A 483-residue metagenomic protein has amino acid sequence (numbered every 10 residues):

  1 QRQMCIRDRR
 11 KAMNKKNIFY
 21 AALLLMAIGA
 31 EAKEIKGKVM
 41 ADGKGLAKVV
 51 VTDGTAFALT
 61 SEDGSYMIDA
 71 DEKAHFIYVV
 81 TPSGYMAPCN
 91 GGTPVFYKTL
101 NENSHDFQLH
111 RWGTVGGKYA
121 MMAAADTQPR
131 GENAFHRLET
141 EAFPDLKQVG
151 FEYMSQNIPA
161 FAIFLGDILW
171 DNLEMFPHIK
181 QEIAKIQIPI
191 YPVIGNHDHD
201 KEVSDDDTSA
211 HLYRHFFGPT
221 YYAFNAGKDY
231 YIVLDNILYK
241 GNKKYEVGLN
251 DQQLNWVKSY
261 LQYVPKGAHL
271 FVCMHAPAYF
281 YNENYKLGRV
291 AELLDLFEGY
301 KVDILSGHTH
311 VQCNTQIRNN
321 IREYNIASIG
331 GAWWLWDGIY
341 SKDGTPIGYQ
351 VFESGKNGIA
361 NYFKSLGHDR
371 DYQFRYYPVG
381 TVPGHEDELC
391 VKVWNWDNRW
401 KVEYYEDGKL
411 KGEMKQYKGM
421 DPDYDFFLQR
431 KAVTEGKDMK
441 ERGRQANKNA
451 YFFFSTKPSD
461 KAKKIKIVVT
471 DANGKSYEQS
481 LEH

Functional and structural regions predicted by a protein language model:
Q1-I6: Short, small-residue-biased leader/transition segments that mark boundaries at the very start of proteins
K33-K36, M40-T55: Short, ordered, surface-exposed loop/turn motifs in non-cytosolic proteins
E34, A41-D42, T81-P177, K461: N-terminal active-site segment of His-dependent metallophosphoesterases
T52-D69, K415-Q416: Short, acidic Ser/Thr/Gly-rich low-complexity loop/linker segments typical of extracellular and cell-surface proteins
F57, E72-C89: A short, solvent-exposed beta-strand micro-motif common in secreted/extracellular proteins
S83-P88, L173-K266, Y285-L305, N314-G355: Extended active-site neighborhood of metal-dependent phosphoesterases/phosphodiesterases
I188, D421-S455: Aromatic sugar-binding surface patches on proteins that engage polysaccharides or sugar-phosphate polymers
I321-D407, N449-S459, K464-S480: Binuclear metal-dependent phosphoesterase catalytic core
